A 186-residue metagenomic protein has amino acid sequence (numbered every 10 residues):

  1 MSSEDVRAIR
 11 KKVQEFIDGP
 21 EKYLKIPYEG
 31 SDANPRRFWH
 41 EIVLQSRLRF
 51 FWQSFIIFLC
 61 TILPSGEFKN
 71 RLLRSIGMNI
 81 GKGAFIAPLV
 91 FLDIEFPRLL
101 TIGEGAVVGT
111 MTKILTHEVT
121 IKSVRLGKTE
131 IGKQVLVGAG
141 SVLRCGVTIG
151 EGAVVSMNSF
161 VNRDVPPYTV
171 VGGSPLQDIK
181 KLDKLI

Functional and structural regions predicted by a protein language model:
M1-I76, S174-I186: Terminal amphipathic alpha-helical/low-complexity segments used for targeting or macromolecular assembly
L73-I80, I86: Long amphipathic N-terminal alpha/beta scaffold segment
K82, A87-P88, D93, G103-E104 (+11 more regions): Left-handed beta-helix
F96, V165, K181: Short glycine-/acidic-enriched loop or helix-start segments at secondary-structure transitions that form or flank
L99, I121-S123, D178: Flexible, glycine-rich phosphate/dinucleotide-binding loops and adjacent beta-alpha linkers at cofactor/substrate
